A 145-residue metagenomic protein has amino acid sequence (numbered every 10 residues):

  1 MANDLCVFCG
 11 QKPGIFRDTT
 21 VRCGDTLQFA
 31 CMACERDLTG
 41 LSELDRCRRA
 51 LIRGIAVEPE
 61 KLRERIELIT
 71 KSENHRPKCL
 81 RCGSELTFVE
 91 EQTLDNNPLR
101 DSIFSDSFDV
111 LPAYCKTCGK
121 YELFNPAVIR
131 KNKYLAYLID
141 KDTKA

Functional and structural regions predicted by a protein language model:
N3-C6, Q28, E73-R76, P112: Residues immediately within or flanking Cys/His clusters that coordinate Zn2+ in small zinc-binding modules
C6-C9, C31-C34, C79-C82, C115: Short cysteine-rich clusters marking metal-coordination/redox-active sites
Q11-T19, G54-I69, D95-S102: Short Cys/His-rich Zn2+-coordinating modules
I15-F16, G40-L41, E85-V89, F124-A127: Short, non-ligating residues that shape and space the ligands of small metal-coordination modules and catalytic
D18-Q28, D95-P112: Short linker/helix segments within small regulatory modules
M32-R53, D106-K131: Short metal-binding segments enriched for Cys and/or His
L68-L94: Compact soluble domain cores
P126-A145: A short, surface-exposed interaction/processing loop segment used at functional sites
